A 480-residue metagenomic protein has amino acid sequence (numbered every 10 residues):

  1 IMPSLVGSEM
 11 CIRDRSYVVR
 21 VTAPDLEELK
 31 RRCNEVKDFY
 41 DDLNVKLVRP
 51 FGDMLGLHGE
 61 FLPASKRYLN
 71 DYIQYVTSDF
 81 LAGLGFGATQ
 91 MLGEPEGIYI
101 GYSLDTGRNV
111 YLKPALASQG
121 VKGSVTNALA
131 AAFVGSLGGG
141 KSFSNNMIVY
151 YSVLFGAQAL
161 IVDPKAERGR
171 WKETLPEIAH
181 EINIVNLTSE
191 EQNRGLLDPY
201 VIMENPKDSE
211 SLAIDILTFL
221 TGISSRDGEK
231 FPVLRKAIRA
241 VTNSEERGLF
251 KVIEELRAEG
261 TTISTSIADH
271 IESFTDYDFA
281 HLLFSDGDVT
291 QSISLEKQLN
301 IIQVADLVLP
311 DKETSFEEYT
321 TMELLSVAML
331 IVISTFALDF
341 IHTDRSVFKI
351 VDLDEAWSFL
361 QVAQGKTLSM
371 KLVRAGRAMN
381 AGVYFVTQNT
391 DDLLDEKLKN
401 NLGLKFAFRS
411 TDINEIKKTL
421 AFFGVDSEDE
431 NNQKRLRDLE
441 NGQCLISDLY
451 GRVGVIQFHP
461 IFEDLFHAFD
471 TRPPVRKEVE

Functional and structural regions predicted by a protein language model:
M2-G7, I12: Single conserved hydrophobic/aromatic residue that forms the stacking wall/gate of nucleotide- or nucleobase-binding
I12, V45-K46, L57-V110, A166 (+4 more regions): P-loop NTPase motor domains
D14-E28: Extended, domain-scale alpha-helical bundle/helix-rich regions
L29-D42: Short amphipathic alpha-helices in soluble, non-transmembrane regions that often serve as interface/regulatory elements
D42-G52: Conserved short beta-strand edge segments in small beta-sheet-based binding/regulatory domains
L104-V110, A115, K122-A131, G135 (+3 more regions): Charge-patterned, long linear interaction tracts outside catalytic cores
L116-G139, F143-V149, L160-G169, V185-E190 (+2 more regions): Conserved P-loop NTPase motor cores
N205-R247, L393-E480: P-loop NTPase motor core of the ASCE superfamily
